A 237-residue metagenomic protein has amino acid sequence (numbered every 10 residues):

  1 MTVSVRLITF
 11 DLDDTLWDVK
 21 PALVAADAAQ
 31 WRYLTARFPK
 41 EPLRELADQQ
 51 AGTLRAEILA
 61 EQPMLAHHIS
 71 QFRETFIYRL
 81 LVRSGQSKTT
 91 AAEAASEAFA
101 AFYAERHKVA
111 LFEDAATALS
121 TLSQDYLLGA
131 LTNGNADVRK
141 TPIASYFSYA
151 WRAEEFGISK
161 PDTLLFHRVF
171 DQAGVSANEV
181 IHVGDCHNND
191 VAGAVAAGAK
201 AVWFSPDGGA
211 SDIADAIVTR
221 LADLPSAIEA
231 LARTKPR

Functional and structural regions predicted by a protein language model:
M1-I8, V19-P21, A36, T89-A91 (+1 more regions): Asp-based, Mg2+/Mn2+-dependent phosphohydrolase catalytic module
T2-E113: N-terminal helical cap/lid subdomain that shapes the substrate entry/recognition surface in HAD-like hydrolases
